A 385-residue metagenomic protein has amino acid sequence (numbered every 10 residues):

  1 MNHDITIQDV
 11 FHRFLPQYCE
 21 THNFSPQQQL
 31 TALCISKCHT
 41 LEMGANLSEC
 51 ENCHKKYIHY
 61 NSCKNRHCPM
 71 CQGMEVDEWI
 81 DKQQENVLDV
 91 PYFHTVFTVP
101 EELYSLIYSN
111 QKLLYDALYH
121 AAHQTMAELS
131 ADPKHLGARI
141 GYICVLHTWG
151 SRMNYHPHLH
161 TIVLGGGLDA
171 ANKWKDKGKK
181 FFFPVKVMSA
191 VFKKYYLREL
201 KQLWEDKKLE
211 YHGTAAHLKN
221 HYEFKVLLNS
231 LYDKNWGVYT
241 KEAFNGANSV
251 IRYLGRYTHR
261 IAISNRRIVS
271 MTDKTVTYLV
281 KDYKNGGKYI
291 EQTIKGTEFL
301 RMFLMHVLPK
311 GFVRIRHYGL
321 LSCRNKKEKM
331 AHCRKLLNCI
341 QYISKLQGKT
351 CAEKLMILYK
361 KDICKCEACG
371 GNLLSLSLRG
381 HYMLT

Functional and structural regions predicted by a protein language model:
M1-T385: Beta->alpha loop/short-helix hinge microenvironment recognizer with preference for catalytic Tyr/His contexts
